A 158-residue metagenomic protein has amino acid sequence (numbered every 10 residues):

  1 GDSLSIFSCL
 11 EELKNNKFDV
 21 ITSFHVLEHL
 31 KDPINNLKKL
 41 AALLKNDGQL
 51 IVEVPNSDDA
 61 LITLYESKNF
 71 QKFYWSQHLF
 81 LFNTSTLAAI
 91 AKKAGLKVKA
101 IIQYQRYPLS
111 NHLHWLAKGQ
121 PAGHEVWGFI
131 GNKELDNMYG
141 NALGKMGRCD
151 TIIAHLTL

Functional and structural regions predicted by a protein language model:
G1-E66, L81-L96, T151-L158: Conserved SAM-binding loop
D2-S3, E66-K68, L113-K118: Short low-complexity, flexible loop/linker segments enriched in glycine and/or proline with clustered acidic
S8, A100-Q103: A structural preference for short, hydrophobic beta-strand core positions in alpha/beta folds
V20-I21, Q49, S67-N69, G119-W127: A generic short-segment signal for beta-strand/edge and adjacent turn/coil regions
A42, N46, A100, V126-I130: Hydrophobic transmembrane signal anchors and adjacent membrane-proximal interface regions, especially in viral
Q77-H78: Glycine-rich "substrate-gating" loop/helix at the edge of Rossmann-like oxidoreductase active sites
Q103-L158: A C-terminal cap/extension of S-adenosyl-L-methionine-dependent methyltransferases that defines the acceptor-substrate
